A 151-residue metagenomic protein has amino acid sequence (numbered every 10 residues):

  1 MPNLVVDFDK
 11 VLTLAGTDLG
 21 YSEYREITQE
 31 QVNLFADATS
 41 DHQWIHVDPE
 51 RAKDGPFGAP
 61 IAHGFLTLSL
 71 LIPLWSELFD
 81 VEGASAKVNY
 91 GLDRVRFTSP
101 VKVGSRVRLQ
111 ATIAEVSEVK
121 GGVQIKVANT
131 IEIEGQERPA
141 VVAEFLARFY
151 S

Functional and structural regions predicted by a protein language model:
M1-L14, P100-S151: HotDog/MaoC-like acyl-thioester-processing domains
P2-A62: Catalytic strand-loop segment that frames the active site of acyl-thioester-processing enzymes
A15, Y21-E23, Q31, D41 (+3 more regions): A generic structural signal for short beta-strands and their flanking turns/coil linkers
K53-A59, S69-Q110: Hydrophobic beta-strand-centered segment that forms part of the acyl-chain substrate-binding groove
F65-T67: A solvent-exposed, acidic/Ser-Thr-rich amphipathic alpha-helical stretch
